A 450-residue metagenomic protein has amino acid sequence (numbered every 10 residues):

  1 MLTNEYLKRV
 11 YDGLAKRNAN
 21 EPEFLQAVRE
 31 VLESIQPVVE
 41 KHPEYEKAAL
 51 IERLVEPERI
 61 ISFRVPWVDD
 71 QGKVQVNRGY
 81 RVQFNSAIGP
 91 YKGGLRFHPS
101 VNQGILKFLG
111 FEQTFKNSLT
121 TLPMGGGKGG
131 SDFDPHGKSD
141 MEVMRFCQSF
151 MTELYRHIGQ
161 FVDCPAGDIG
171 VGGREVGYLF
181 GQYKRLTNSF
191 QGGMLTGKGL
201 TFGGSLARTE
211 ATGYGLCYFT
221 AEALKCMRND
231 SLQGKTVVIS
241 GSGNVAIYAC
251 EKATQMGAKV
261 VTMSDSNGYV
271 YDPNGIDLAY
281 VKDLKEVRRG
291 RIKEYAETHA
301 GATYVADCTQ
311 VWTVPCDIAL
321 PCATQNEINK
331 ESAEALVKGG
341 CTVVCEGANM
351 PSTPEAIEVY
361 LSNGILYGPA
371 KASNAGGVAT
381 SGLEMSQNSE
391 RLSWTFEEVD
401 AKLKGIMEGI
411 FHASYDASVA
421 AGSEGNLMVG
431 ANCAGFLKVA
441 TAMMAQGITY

Functional and structural regions predicted by a protein language model:
L2-A27, A223-L224, V337-Y450: Adenosine-phosphate binding glycine-rich loop
P22-L25, P43-A48, T121, I158-G167 (+4 more regions): Flexible, glycine/charged-enriched surface loops at secondary-structure junctions
E44-K73: Structured beta-strand/loop patches that form or line metal/cofactor-binding pockets in enzymes
H98, N117-Q233: Glycine/serine-rich phosphate-binding loop and adjoining beta1-alpha1 elements at the start of nucleotide-handling
V162-A166, F190-M194, I239, T262-D265 (+5 more regions): General beta-strand structural signal in soluble alpha/beta enzymes
G199, G204-T313: Glycine-rich phosphate/diphosphate-binding loop of Rossmann-like nucleotide-binding domains
G268-Y367, A372: Rossmann-like adenosine-cofactor binding region
